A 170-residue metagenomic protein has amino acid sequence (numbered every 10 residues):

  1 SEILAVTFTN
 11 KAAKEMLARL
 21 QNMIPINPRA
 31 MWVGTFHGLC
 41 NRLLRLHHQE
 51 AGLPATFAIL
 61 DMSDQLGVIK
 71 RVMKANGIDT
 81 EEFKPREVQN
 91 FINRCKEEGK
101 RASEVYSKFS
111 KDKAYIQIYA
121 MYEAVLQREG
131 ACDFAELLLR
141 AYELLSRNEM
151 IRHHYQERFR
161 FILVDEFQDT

Functional and structural regions predicted by a protein language model:
S1-A55, I59, E129, S146 (+2 more regions): P-loop NTPase Walker
L4-A5, A12-A13, W32, D61-D64 (+1 more regions): Conserved helicase NTPase motor core
M31, F83-E87, H154: Alpha-helix N-cap and coil->helix boundary residues
F36-L39, V88-R94, K108, R140-A141 (+1 more regions): Short acidic/histidine-centered micro-motifs embedded in hydrophobic/aromatic stretches that mark compact functional
M62-L126, G130: Coupling/switch/interface segments within P-loop NTPase motor domains and analogous charged loops in nucleic-acid
